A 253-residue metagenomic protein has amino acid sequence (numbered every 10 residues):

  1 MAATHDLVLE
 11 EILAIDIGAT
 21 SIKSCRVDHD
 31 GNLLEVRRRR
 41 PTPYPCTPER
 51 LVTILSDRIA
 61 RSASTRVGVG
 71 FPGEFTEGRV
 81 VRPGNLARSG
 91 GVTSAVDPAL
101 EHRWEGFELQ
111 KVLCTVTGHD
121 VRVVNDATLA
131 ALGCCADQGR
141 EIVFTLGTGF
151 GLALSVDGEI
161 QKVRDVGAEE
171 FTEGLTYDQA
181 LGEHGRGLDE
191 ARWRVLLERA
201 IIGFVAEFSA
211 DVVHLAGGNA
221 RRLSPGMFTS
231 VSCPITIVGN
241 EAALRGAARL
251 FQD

Functional and structural regions predicted by a protein language model:
A2-T53, T93, E159-G187: Short glycine-rich, Thr/Ser-proximal phosphate-binding strand/loop in the N-terminal lobe of ATP-dependent enzymes
I12-D16, R66-G68, E141-T145, G151 (+1 more regions): Short glycine-aspartate micro-motif
I22, R103-A127, E159-R199: Glycine-rich phosphate-binding loop plus the immediately following alpha-helix
I22-R26, G73, L132, F150-V156: Short beta-strand scaffold segments in enzyme catalytic cores
R37-A63, G174-H214, G218-D253: Adenine-nucleotide phosphate-binding core of ATP-dependent small-molecule kinases
P41-S56, T65-R66, F75-C134, R140 (+1 more regions): Glycine-rich phosphate-binding loop and adjoining helix at the ATP-binding site of ATP-dependent phosphoryl-transfer
F71, L146-T148, R192, G217-G218: Short secondary-structure boundary segments
G139-I142, T148-E170: Anionic-ligand binding region
